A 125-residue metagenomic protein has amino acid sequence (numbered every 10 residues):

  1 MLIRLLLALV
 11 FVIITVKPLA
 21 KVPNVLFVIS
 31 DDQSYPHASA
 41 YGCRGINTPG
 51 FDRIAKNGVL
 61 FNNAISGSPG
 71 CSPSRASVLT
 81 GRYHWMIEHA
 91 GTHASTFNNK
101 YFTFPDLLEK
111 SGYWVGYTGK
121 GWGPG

Functional and structural regions predicted by a protein language model:
L2-L5, V16-G125: Formylglycine-dependent sulfatase
